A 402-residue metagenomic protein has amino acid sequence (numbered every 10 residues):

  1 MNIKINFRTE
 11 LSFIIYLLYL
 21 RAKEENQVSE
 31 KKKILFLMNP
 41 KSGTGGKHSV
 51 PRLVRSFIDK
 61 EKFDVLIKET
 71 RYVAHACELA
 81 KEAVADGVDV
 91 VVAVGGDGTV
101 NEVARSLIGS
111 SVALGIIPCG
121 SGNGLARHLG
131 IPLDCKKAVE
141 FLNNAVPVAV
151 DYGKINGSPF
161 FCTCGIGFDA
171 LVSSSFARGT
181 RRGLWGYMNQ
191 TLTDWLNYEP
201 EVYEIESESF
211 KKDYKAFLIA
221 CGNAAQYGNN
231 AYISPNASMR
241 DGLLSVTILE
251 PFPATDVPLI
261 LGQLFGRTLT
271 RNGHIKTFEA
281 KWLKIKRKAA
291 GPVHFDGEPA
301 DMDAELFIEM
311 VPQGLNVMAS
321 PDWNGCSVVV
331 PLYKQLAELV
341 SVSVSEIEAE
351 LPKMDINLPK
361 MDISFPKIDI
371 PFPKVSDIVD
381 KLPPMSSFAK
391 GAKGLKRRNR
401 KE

Functional and structural regions predicted by a protein language model:
N2-V91, N324, L332-V342, K393-E402: ATP/NTP phosphate-donor binding region
L35-L37, E61, G109-A113, I117-C221: Catalytic core of DAGKc-family lipid kinases
K47, S238, I248-F388, G394-E402: ATP/nucleoside-binding phosphotransfer catalytic cores, i.e., glycine-rich phosphate-binding loops
A76, G98-V103, G124: Short glycine/serine/threonine-rich phosphate/pyrophosphate-binding segments that cradle anionic phosphate groups
A93-D97: N-terminal glycine-rich "phosphate-gripper" loop used for MgATP/nucleotide binding and carboxylate activation
G165, A220-I233, P299: Glycine-rich phosphate/pyrophosphate-binding beta-alpha loops
R178-G186, P235-T255: Gly/Ser/Thr-rich active-site loops/lids in small-molecule metabolic enzymes that frequently grip phosphoryl groups
E199-E201, K215-F217, R240-S245, E279-L283: A generic structural signal for short beta-strands and their flanking turns/coil linkers
